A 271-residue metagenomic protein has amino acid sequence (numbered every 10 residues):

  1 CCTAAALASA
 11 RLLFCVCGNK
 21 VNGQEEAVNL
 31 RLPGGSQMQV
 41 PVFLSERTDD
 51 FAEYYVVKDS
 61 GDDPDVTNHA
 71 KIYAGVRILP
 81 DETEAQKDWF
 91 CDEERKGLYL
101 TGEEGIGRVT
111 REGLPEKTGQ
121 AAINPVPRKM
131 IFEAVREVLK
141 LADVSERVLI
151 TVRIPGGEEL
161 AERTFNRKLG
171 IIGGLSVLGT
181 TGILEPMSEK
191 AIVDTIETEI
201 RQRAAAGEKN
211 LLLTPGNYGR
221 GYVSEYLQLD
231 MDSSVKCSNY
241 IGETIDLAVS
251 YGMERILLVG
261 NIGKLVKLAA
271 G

Functional and structural regions predicted by a protein language model:
C1-R163, R167-L169: Generic N-terminal targeting/processing segments that precede catalytic cores or assembly contacts
L169-L175, T180-G271: A structural signal for small-residue-enriched, beta-sheet-centric alpha/beta enzyme cores and oligomeric scaffold folds
